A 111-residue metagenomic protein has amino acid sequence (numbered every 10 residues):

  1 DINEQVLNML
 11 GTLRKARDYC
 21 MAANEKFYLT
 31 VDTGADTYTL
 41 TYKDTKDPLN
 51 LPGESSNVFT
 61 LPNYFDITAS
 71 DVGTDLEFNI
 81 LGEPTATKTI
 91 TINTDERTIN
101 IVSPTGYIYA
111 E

Functional and structural regions predicted by a protein language model:
D1-R14, D18, A22, K26-E111: N-terminal helix-rich module
